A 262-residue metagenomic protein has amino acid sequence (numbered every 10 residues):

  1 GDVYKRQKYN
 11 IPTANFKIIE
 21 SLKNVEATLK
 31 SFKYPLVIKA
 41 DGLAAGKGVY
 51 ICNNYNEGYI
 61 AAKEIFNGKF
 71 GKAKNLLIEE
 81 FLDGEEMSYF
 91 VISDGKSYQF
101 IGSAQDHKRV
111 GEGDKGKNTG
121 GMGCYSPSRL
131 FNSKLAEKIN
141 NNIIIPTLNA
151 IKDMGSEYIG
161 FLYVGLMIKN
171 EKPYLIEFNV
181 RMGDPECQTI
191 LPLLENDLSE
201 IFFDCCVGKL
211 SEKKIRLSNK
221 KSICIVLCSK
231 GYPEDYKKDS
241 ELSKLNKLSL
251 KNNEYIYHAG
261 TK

Functional and structural regions predicted by a protein language model:
G1-Y4: Short, small-residue-biased leader/transition segments that mark boundaries at the very start of proteins
K8-A14, P35-V37: Rossmann-fold dehydrogenase core element
K17-S21, C52: Short acidic-hydrophobic, aromatic-tinged amphipathic segments that line or gate anion-handling sites
N24: Short acidic active-site motifs
Y34-N53, I190: Conserved anion/nucleotide-ligand pocket segment
G48-Q188: Internal nucleotide-binding/catalytic subdomain
G116, Y125-S126, S249-K262: Glycine-rich phosphate/nucleotide-binding loop
N140-L162, N179-L250, Y257-A259: Active-site "cap" helix and flanking loop/linker of ATP-utilizing ligase/carboxylase catalytic domains
